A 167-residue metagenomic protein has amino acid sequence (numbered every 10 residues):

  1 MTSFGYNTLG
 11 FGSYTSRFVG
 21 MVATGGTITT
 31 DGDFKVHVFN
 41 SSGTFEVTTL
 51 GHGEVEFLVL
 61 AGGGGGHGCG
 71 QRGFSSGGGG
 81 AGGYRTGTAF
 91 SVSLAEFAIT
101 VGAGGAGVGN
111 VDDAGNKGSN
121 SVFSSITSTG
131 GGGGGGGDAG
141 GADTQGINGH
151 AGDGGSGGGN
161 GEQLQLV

Functional and structural regions predicted by a protein language model:
M1-V167: Glycine-biased low-complexity/repetitive sequence motifs
